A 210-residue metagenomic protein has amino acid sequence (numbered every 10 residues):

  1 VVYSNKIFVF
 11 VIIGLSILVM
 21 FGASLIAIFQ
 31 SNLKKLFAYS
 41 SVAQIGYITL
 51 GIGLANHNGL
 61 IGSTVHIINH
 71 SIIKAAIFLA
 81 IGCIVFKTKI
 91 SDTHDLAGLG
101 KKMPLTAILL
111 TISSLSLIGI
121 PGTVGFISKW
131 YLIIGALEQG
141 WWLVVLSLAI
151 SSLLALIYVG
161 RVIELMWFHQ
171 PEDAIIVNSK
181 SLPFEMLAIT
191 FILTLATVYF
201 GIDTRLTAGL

Functional and structural regions predicted by a protein language model:
V1-W130, I134-L156, G160-R161: Hydrophobic transmembrane alpha-helices and their helix-loop junctions in integral membrane proteins
M103-T106, V159-L210: Cytoplasmic/organellar membrane-interface segments at the starts of transmembrane helices in multi-pass inner-membrane
